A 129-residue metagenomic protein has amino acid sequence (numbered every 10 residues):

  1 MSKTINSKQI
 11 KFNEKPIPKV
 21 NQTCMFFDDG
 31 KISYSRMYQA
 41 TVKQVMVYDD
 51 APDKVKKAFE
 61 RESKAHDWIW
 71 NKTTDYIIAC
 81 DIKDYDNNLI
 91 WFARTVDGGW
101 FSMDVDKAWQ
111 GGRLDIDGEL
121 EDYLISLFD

Functional and structural regions predicted by a protein language model:
K3-I17: Mixed-charge, Lys/Arg-rich low-complexity intrinsically disordered regions
Q9-K11, N21, Q39: Conserved beta-strand residues within beta-sheet cores
P16-G30: Short coil-to-beta transition motif at edge beta-strands of beta-rich domains
I32-I116: Acidic, low-complexity, intrinsically disordered interaction modules
E119-L120, L124: C-terminal partner/receptor-binding element of secreted or periplasmic proteins
S126-D129: Short acidic DE-rich linear segments
